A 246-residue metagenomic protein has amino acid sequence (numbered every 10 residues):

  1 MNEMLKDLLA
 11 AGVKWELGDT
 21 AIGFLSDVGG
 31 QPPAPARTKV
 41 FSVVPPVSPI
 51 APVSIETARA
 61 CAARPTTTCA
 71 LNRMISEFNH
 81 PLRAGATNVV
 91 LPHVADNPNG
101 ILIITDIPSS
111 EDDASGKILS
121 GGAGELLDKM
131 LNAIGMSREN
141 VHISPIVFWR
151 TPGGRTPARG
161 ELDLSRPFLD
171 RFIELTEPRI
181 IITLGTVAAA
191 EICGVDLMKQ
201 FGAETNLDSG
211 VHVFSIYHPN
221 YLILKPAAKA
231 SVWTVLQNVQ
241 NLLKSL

Functional and structural regions predicted by a protein language model:
N2, D7-A10, K14-L246: A polyanion-binding, active-site-adjacent surface
